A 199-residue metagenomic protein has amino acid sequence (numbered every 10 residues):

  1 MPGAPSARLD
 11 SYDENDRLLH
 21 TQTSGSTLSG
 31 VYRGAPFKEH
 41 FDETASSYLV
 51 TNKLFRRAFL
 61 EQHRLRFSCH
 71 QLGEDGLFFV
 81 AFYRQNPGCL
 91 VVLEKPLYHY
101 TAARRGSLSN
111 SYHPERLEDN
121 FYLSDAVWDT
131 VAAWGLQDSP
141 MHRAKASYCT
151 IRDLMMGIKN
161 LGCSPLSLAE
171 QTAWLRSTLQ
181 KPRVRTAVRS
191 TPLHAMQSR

Functional and structural regions predicted by a protein language model:
M1-E115: Donor-binding/catalytic cores of nucleotide-activated saccharide and glycerol-phosphate transferases/polymerases
P2, L161-R199: Membrane-interface aromatic/basic loop that binds lipid-linked glycans or pyrophosphate carriers, typified by
R57, F121-W128, T172-L179: Hydrophobic core segments within long, regular secondary-structure runs in both alpha- and beta-rich folds
F78, L123, T150: Catalytic-loop motifs flanking and including active-site residues across diverse enzymes
R116-N120: Amphipathic alpha-helix face/heptad-repeat signature
F121-R143: C-terminal, non-catalytic tails of nucleotide-sugar-dependent glycosyltransferases
V131-G135, G157-P165: Secondary-structure edge/capping motif, primarily at the C-terminal ends of alpha-helices and the immediately following
A144-G157: Amphipathic alpha-helical repeat scaffolds of TPR domains
